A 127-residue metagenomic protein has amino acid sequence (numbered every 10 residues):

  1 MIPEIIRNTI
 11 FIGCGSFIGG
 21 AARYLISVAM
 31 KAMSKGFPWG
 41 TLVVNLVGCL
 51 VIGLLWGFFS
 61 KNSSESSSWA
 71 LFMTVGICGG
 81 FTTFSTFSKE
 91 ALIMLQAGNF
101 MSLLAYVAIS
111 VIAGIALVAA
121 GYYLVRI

Functional and structural regions predicted by a protein language model:
M1-I127: Membrane-interface helix-loop junctions in multi-pass transporters/channels
